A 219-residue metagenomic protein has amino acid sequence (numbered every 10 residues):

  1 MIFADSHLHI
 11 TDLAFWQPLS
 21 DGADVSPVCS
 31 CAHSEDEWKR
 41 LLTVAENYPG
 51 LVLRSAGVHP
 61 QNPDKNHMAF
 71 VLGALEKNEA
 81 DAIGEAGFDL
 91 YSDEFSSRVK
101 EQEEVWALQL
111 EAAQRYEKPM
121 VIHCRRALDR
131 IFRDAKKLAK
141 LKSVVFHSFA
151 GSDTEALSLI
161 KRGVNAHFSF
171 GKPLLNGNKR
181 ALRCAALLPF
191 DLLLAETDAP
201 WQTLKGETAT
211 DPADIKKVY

Functional and structural regions predicted by a protein language model:
M1-Y219: Mid-domain alpha/beta scaffold segments of enzyme catalytic cores
